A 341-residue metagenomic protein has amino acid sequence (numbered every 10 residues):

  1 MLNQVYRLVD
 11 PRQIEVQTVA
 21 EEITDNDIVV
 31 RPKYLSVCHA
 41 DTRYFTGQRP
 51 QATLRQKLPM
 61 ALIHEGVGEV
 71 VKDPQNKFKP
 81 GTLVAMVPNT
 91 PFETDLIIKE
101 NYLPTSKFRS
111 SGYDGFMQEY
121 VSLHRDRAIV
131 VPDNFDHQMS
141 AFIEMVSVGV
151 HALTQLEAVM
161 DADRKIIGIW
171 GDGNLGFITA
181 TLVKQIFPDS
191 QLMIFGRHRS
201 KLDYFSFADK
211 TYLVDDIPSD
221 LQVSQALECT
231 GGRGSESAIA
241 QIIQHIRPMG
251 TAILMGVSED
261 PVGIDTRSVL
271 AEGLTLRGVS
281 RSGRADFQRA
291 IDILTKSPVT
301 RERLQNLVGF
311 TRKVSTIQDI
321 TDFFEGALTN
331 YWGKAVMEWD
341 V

Functional and structural regions predicted by a protein language model:
N3, R284-V341: C-terminal hydrophobic helical "lid"/dimerization subdomain of Rossmann-like NAD(P)H-dependent oxidoreductases
E22-L35, R49-E93, P132-N134: Glycine-rich beta-strand-centered segment in the early N-terminal region that forms part of a ligand/cofactor-binding
V29, T82, E119, K165 (+2 more regions): Conserved acidic residues
S36, P74, N89, T230-G234 (+1 more regions): Short glycine-/small-residue-rich Rossmann-like dinucleotide-binding loops
E65-V67, T82-L83, Y120, D172 (+1 more regions): Residue-level marker of beta-strand positions
T90-I166: NAD(P)H dinucleotide-binding glycine-rich loop of Rossmann-like/cofactor-binding domains, especially the beta1-alpha1
F135-D215: Mid-domain Rossmann-like dinucleotide-binding core that forms the NAD(H)/NADP(H) cofactor-binding site
V159-R164, I186-F187, L202-T275: Glycine-rich cofactor phosphate-binding loops and adjacent beta1-alpha1 units of small-molecule cofactor enzyme domains
